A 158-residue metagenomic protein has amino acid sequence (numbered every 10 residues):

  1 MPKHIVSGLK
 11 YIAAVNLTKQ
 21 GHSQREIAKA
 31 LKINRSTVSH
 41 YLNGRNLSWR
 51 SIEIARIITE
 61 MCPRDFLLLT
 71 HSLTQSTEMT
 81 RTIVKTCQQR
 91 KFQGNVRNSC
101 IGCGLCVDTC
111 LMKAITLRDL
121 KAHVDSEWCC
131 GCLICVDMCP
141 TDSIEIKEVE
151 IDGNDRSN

Functional and structural regions predicted by a protein language model:
M1-K10: Short, Lys/Arg-enriched anionic-surface-contact patches
L17, G21-S23: Residue-level signal for the short linker/turn that defines the boundary of a DNA-recognition helix
R25-L31, V38: Short alpha-helical "recognition helix" segments of helix-turn-helix
I27, R56-R64, G131, V136-N158: Flanking helices and flexible, charged tails adjoining ferredoxin-like Fe-S electron-transfer domains in multi-subunit
S36, D108: Key DNA-contact positions within bacterial/archaeal DNA-binding proteins
H40-I57: Short, solvent-exposed alpha-helical "recognition" segments
T82-G102, K113-G131, I146-N158: Ferredoxin-like iron-sulfur electron-transfer modules
